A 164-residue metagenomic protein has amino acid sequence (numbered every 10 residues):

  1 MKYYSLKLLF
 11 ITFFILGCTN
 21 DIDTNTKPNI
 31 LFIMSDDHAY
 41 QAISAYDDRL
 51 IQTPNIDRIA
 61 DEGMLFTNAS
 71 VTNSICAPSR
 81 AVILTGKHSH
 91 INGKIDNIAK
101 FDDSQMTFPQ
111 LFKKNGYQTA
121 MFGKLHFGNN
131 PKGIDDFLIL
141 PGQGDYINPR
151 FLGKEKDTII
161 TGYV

Functional and structural regions predicted by a protein language model:
K2-S5, L16-V164: Formylglycine-dependent sulfatase
K7-I11: Sec-dependent N-terminal signal peptides
